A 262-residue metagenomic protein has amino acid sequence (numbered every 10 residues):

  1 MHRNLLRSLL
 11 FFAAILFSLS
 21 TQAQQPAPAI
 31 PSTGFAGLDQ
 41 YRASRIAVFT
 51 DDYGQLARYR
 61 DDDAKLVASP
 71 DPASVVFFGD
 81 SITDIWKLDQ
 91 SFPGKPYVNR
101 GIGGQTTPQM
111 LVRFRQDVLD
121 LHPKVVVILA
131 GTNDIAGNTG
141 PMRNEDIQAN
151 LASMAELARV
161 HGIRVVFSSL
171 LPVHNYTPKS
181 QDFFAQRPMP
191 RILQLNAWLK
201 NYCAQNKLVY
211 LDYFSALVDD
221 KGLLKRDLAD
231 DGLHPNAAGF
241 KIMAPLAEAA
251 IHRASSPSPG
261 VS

Functional and structural regions predicted by a protein language model:
M1-V76, L88, L121, F184 (+1 more regions): N-terminal secretory targeting modules
R3, Q90-P96, L111-S262: Alpha-helical cap/lid subdomain in secreted, periplasmic, or secretory-pathway luminal O-acyl-processing enzymes
F49-T50, Y97-I102: Short, basic, glycine/proline-bearing loop/turn elements
G54, T106-V112: Structural motif
P72-L88, G103-T106: Catalytic nucleophile-elbow at a beta strand-turn-alpha helix junction centered on a G-D-S/GDSL motif, marking
F78, R100, L211-Y213: Hydrophobic residues at beta-strand termini and immediately following loops that shape nucleotide-binding pockets
G101-G103, A130-G131: Cell-envelope and extracellular/periplasmic
